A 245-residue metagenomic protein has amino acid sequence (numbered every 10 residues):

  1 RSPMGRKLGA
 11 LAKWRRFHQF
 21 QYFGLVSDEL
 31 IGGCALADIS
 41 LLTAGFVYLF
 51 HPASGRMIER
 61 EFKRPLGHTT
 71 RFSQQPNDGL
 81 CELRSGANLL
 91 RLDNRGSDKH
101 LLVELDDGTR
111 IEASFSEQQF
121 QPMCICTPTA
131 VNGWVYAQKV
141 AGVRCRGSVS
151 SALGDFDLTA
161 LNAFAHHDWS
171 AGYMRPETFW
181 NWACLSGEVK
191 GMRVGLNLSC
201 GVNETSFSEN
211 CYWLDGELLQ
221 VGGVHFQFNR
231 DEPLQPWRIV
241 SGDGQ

Functional and structural regions predicted by a protein language model:
R1-Q245: Structured soluble/peripheral alpha/beta segments that form catalytic or ligand/cofactor-binding pockets
